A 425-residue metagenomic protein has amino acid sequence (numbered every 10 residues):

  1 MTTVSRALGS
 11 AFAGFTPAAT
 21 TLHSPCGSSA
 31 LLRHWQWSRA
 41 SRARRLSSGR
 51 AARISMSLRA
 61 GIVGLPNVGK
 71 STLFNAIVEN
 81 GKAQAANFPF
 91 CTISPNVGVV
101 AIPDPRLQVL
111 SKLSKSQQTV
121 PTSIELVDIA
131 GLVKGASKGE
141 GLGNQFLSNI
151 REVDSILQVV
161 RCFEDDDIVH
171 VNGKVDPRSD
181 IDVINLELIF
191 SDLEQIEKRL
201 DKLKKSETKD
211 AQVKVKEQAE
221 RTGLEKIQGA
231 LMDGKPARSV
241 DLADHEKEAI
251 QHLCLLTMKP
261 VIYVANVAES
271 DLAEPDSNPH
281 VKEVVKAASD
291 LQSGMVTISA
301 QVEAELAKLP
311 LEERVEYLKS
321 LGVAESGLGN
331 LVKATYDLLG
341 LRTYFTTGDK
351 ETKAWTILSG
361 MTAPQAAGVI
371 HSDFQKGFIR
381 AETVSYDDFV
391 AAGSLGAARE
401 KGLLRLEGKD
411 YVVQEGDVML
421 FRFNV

Functional and structural regions predicted by a protein language model:
M1-A40: N-terminal chloroplast transit peptides
R42-E140, N144-D165: Conserved G1/Walker A P-loop phosphate-binding module
R50-V63, V68, F74, K202-E415 (+2 more regions): C-terminal-of-GTPase-core extension/linker across diverse P-loop GTPases
I77, G139-L142, V171-K174, D276-H280 (+1 more regions): Short, glycine/charged-enriched secondary-structure capping and boundary segments
F90, D104-L107, Q117-L126, E140-D154 (+9 more regions): Amphipathic alpha-helical transducer elements in NTP-driven molecular machines
I93, V169, A307: Short Asp/Glu-rich motifs
A130-S137, R151-T208, K214, G234-L242 (+1 more regions): Conserved Switch II/interswitch segment of TRAFAC-class P-loop GTPases
